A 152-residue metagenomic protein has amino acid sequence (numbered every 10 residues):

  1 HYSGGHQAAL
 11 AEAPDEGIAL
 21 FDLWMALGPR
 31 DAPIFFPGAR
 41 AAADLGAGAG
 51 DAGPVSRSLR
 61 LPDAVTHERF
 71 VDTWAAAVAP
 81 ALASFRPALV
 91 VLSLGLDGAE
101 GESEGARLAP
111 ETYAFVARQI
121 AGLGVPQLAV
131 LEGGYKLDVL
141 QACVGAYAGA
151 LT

Functional and structural regions predicted by a protein language model:
H1-Q119, A148-G149: Conserved alpha-helical scaffold segments that buttress catalytic/binding sites
D63, G133-G134: Short loop or secondary-structure boundary microenvironments that flank and position key functional residues
V125-G133: Short acidic/histidine-rich active-site segments
G134-T152: C-terminal active-site-proximal or functional interface alpha/beta core segments in diverse enzymes
